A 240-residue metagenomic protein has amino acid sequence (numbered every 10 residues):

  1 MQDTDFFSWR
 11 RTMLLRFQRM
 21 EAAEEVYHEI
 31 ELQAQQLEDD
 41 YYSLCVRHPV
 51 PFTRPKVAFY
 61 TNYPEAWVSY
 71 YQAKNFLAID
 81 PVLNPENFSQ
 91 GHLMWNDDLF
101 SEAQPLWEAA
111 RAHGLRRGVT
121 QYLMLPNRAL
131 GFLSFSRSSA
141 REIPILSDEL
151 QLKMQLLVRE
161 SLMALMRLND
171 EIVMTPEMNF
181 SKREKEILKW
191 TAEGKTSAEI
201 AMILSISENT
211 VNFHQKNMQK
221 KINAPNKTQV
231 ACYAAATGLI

Functional and structural regions predicted by a protein language model:
V46-S69: GAF sensory/regulatory domain recognition with acknowledged cross-activation on helical regulatory dimers
T61-R111: Regulatory sensory and allosteric helical modules in signal-transduction proteins and certain transcription factors
L106-R128: Helix-to-coil/beta transition segments that act as allosteric "coupling" elements at the rims of sensory or catalytic
M124-S139: Sensory-domain boundary capping and coupling elements
S138-Q151: Regulatory loop-to-helix N-cap segments in sensory/regulatory domains that couple ligand/signal detection
A164-K185: Regulatory hinge/linker segments at domain boundaries that couple sensory/effector modules to output domains
T196-Q229: Recognition helix of helix-turn-helix DNA-binding domains
K227-G238: Short, basic, alpha-helical segments at the C-terminal edge of helix-turn-helix-like DNA-binding modules
